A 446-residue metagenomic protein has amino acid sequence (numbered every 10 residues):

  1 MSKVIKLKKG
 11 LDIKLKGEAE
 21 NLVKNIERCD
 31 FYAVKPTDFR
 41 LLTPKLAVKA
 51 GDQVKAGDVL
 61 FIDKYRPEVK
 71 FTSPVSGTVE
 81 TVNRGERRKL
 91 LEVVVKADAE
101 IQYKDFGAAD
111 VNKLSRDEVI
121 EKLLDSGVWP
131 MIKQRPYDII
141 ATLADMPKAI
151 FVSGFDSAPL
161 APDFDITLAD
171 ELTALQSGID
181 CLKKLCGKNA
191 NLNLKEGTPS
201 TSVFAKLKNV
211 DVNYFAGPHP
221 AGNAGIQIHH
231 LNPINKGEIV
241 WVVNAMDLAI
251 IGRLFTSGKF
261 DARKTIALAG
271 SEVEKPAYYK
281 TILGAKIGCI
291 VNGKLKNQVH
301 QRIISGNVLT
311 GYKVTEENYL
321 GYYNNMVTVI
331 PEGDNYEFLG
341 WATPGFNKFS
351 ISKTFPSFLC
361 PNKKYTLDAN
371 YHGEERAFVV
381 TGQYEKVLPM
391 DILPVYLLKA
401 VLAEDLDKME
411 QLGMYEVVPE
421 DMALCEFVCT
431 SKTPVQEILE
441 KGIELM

Functional and structural regions predicted by a protein language model:
M1-A47, I62, V212-F215: N-terminal, Lys/Arg-enriched amphipathic/low-complexity engagement segments that precede the first folded domain
I26-R28, T78-R84: Short, solvent-exposed cationic patches
L42, V48, Y65-E68, K275: Short, solvent-exposed loop/turn positions at domain surfaces that link secondary-structure elements or cap domain
L42-K49, I166-T167, T430: A short N-terminal beta->alpha junction/helix N-cap motif
V48-I62, E80-T81: Short, well-structured beta-strand-loop connectors
E68-S76: Short coil-to-beta-strand transition motifs
V69, N83-C289, G293-M446: Buried, small/hydrophobic-residue-enriched core segments of structured protein domains
